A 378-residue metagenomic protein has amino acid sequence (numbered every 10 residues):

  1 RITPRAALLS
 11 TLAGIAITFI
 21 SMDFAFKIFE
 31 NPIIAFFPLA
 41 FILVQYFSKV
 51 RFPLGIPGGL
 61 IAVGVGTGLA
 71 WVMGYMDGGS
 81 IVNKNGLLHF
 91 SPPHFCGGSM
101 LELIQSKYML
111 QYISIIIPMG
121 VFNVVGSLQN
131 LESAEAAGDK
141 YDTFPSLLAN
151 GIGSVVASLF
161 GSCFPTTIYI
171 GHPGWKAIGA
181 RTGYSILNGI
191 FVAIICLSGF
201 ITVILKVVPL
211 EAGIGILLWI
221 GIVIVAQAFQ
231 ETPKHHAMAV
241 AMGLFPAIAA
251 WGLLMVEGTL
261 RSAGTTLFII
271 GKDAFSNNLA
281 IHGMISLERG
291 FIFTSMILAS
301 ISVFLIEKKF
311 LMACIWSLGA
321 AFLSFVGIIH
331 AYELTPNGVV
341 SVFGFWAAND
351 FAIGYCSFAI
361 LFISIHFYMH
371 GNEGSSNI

Functional and structural regions predicted by a protein language model:
R1-M76, I195-G344: Membrane-embedded alpha-helical modules
I2-T3, A25-P32, G138-Y141, S154 (+4 more regions): Short, amphipathic, aromatic/basic-enriched membrane-interface segments that mark the entry/exit of transmembrane
T3-L8, P53-L60, P93-G97, Q129-L131 (+4 more regions): Hydrophobic alpha-helical transmembrane segments
I15, V63-G64, M119-G126, L147-V155 (+5 more regions): Transmembrane helix-bundle signature of multi-pass membrane transporters/permeases
V50-I61, F95-G97, E102-L103, I116 (+3 more regions): Hydrophobic, small-residue-rich membrane helices and short re-entrant helix-turn-helix hairpins that build
P57, A70-D77, N85-N130, M284-I297 (+1 more regions): Hydrophobic, membrane-embedded alpha-helices of multi-pass small-molecule transporters
Y108-T182: Membrane-embedded helical hairpins/re-entrant loop segments and their flanking transmembrane helices within multi-pass
K308-A313, S364-I378: Membrane-interface capping segments at transmembrane-helix boundaries
